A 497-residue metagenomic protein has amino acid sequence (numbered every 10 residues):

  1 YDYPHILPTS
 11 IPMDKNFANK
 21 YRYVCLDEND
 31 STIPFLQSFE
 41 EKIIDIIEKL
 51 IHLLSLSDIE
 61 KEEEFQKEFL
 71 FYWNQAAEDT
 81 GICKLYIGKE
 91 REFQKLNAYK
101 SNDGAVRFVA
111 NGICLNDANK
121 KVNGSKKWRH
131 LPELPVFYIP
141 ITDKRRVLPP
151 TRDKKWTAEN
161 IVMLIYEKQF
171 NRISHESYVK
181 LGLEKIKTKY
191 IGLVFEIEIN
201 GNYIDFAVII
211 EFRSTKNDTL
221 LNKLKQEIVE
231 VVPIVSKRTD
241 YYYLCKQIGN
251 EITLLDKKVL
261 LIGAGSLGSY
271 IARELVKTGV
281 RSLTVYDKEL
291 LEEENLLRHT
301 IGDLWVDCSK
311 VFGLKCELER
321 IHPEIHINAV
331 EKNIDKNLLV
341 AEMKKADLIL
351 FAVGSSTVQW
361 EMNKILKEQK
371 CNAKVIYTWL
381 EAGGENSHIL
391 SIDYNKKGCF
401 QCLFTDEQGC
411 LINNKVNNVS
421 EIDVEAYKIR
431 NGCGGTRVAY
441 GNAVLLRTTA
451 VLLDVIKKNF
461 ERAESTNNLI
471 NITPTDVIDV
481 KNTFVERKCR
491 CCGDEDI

Functional and structural regions predicted by a protein language model:
Y1-E28, E41: Compact alpha/beta protein-protein interaction domains typified by the UBC
E60-Y72: Short, glycine/acidic-rich hinge or "gate" loops at secondary-structure transitions that mediate conformational
N74-L221, K344-L348, A352-I497: Glycine-rich phosphate/adenylate-binding loop
Y203-V259: N-terminal charged helix/coil linker that caps or initiates catalytic domains
Q247-L290: Glycine-rich adenosine-cofactor-binding loop
L254, E342-K344: A short, aliphatic-rich alpha-helical micro-motif
K288-P323: Glycine-rich phosphate-binding loop and adjoining beta1-alpha1-beta2 segment of Rossmann-like nucleotide-binding folds
E331-L338: Conserved SAM/SAH-binding loop
